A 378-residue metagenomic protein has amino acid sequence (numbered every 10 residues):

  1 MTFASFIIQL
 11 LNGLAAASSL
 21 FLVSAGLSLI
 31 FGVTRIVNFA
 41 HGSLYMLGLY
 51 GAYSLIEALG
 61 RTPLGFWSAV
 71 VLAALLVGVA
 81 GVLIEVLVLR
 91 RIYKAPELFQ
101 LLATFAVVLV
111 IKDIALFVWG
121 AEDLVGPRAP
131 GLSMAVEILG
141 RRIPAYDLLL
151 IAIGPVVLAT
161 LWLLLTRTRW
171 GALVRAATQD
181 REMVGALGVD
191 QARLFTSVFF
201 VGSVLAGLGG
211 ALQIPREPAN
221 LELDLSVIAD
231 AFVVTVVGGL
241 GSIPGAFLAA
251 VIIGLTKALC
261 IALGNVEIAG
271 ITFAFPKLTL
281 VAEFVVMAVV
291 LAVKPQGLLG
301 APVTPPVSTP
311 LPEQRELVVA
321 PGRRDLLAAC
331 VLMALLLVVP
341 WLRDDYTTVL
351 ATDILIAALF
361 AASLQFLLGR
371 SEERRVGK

Functional and structural regions predicted by a protein language model:
T2-S19, I143, L164-R169, F195-G238 (+3 more regions): Inter-helical junctions in multi-pass inner-membrane proteins, predominant in energy-converting antiporter-like
S5, V118, E122-D123, Q179-A186 (+2 more regions): Cytosolic-side transmembrane-helix boundaries in multi-pass membrane proteins
F6-E57, L83-F99, R181, F232-P244 (+2 more regions): Single transmembrane alpha-helix segments in multi-pass membrane proteins
A16-A17, R142-N220, I243-A249, V318-R324: Helix-loop-helix "hairpin" substructures at the membrane interface of multi-pass membrane proteins
S43-L47, I92-L116, D224-V236, I252 (+2 more regions): Pore- or pathway-lining transmembrane helices of multi-pass membrane proteins that form conduits for solutes/ions
R61-V107, I114, L248-I253, K257 (+2 more regions): Alpha-helical transmembrane segments within multi-pass membrane transporters and channels
L98-E122, A274, T279, P310-K378: Transmembrane alpha-helices and adjacent helix-loop boundaries
F117, A121-L124, I138-R175, V293 (+2 more regions): Alpha-helical transmembrane segments of multi-pass integral membrane proteins
